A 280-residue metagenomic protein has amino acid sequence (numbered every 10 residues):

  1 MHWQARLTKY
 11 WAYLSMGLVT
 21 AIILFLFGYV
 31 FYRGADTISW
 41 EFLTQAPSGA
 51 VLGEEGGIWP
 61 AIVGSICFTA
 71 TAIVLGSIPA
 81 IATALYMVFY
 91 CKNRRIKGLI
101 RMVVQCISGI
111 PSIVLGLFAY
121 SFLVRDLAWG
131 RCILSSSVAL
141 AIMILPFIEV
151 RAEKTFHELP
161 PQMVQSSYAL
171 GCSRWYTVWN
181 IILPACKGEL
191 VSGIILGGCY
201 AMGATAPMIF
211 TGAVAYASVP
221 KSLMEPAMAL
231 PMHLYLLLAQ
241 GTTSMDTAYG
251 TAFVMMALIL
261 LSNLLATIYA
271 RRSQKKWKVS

Functional and structural regions predicted by a protein language model:
M1-L18, A266-S280: Transmembrane alpha-helical segments of polytopic membrane transport and secretion proteins
M1-W11, V30-V74, L236-D246: Periplasmic/extracellular loop-to-transmembrane helix junction in inner-membrane transport proteins
A50, M208-M256: Interhelical loop and adjacent transmembrane-helix boundary motif in polytopic membrane transport permeases
A72-V104, L117, T267-K275: Transmembrane-helix boundary motif in ABC transporter permease subunits
Q105-A141: Generic hydrophobic transmembrane alpha-helix motif, especially the helices
P111, L170-G171, P184: Glycine/proline-centered hinge or cleavage motifs at structural transition points of membrane proteins
R151, R174-G212: Transmembrane alpha-helices
E153-H157, Y168, I195, Y235-S280: C-terminal transmembrane helix and the adjacent membrane-cytosol boundary/short C-terminal tail of inner/organellar
